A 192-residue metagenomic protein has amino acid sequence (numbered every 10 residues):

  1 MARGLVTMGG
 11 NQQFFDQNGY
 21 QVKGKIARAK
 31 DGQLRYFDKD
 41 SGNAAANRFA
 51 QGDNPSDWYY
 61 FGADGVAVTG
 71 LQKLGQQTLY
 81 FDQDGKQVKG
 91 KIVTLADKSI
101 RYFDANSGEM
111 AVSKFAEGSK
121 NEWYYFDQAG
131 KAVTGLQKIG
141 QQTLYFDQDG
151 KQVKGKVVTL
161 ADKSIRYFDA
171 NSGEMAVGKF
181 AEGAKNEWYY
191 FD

Functional and structural regions predicted by a protein language model:
M1-D192: Extracellular adhesion/carbohydrate-binding repeat motifs centered on closely spaced tryptophans
